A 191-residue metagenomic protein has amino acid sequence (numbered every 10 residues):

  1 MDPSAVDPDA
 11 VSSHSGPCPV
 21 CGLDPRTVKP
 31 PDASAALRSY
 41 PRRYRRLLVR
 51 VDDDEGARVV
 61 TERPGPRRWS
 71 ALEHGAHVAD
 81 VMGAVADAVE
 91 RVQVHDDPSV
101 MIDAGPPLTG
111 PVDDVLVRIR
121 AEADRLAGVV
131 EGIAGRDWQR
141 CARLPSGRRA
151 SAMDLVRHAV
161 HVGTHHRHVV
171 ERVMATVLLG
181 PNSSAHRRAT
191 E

Functional and structural regions predicted by a protein language model:
M1-S15, A57-D103, C141-E191: Short, contiguous alpha-helical
M1-Y40: Terminal targeting/low-complexity segments that flank the catalytic cores of oxidoreductases
P19-D24, M101-T109, S146: A short small-residue
P25-V28, D32-A36, H77, D114-R118 (+1 more regions): A general boundary/transition motif marking the beginning of the first structured unit of a protein
R26-P30, L108-V112, R148-A152: A short, mixed-charge helix-start or loop-turn motif at secondary-structure junctions
L37-W69: A glycine-rich, hydrophobic loop/mini-helix early in the fold
Y40-V49, A88, P106-R143, D154-A159: Acidic/histidine-rich alpha-helical segments that form the ligand environment of transition-metal centers
L47, V51-E55, V92, D96 (+2 more regions): A short secondary-structure junction motif
